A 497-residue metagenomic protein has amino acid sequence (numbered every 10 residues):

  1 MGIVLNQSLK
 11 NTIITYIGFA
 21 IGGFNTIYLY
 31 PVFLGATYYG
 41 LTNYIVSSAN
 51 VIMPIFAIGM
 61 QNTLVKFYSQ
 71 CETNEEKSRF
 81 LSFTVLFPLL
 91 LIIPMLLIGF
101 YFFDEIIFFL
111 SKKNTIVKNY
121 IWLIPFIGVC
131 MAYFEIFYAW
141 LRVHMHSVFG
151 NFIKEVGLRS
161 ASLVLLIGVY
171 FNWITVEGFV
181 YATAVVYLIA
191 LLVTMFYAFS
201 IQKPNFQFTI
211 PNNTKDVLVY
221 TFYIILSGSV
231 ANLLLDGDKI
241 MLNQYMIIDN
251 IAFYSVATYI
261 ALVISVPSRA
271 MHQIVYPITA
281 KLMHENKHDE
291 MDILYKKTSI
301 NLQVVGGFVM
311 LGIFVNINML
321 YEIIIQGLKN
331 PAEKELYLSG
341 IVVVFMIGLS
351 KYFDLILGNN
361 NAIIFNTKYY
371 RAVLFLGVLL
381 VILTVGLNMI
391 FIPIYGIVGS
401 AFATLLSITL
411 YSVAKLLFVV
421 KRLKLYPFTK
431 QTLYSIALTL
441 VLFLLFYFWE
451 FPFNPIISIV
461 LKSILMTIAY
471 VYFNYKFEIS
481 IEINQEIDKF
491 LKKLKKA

Functional and structural regions predicted by a protein language model:
M1-F24, E76, S82, I210-S227 (+3 more regions): N-terminal membrane topogenesis motif
M1-V4, I116, V176-A182, L192-L235 (+5 more regions): Interhelical loop/hinge segments that connect adjacent transmembrane helices in multipass membrane
G2-N62, I92-F100, I127, L163 (+1 more regions): Signature of the first transmembrane helix
L5, C130-I153, F345-L379, I390 (+1 more regions): Membrane-interface junctions at transmembrane-helix termini in multi-pass inner-membrane proteins
Q7-G23, A182-T194, A198, P211-K281 (+4 more regions): Transmembrane helical elements of multi-pass membrane transporters/channels
A57-E72, V143, A257-S299, Q303-G306 (+1 more regions): Helix-loop junctions and terminal segments of transmembrane helices in multi-pass membrane transport/translocation
F152-S200, Y220, T258, V378-T384 (+3 more regions): Hydrophobic alpha-helical transmembrane segments
Y447-A497: Membrane-proximal transmembrane or re-entrant/amphipathic helices at the cytosolic face
